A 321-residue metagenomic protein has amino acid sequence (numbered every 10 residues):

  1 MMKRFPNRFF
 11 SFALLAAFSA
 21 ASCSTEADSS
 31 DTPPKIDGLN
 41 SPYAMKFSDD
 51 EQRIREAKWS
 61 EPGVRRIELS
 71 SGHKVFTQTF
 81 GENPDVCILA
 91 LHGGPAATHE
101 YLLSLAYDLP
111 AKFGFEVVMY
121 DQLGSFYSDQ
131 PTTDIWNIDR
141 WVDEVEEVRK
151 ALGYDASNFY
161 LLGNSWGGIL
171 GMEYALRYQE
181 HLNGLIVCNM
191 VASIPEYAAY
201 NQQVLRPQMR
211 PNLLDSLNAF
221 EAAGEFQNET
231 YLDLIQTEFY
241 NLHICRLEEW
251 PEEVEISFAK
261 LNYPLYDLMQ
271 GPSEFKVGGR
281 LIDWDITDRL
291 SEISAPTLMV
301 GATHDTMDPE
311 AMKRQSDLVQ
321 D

Functional and structural regions predicted by a protein language model:
M2-F10: Bacterial N-terminal signal peptides that target proteins for export
F5, C23-L89, K112-F115: Alpha/beta-hydrolase fold catalytic core
S70-Q130: Conserved HGGG/HGGXW glycine-rich cap/lid loop of the alpha/beta-hydrolase fold
M119-W166: Active-site loop/oxyanion-hole signature of alpha/beta-hydrolase fold enzymes
S157-Y200: Conserved hydrolase catalytic core segment
L185-F226: Flexible "cap/lid" loop of the alpha/beta hydrolase fold
D215-A295: Alpha/beta-hydrolase
T287-D321: Conserved loop-alpha-helix segment in the C-terminal half of the alpha/beta-hydrolase fold that carries the catalytic
